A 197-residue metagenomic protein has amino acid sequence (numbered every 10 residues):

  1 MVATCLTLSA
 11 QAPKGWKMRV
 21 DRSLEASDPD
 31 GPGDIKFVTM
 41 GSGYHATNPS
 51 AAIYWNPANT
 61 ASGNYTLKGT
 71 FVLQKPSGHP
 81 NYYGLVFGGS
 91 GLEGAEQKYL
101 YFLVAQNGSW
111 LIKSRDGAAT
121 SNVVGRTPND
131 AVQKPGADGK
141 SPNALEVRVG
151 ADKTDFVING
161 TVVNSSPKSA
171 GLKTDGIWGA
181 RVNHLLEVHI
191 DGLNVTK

Functional and structural regions predicted by a protein language model:
M1-C5: Bacterial N-terminal signal peptides
L6-A10: Sec/Tat signal peptide C-region and signal peptidase I cleavage site
Q11-T70, Q74-S77: Low-complexity, Ser/Thr/Pro/Gly-rich disordered linker/stalk regions
P49-A119: Secretory/extracellular carbohydrate-interaction modules and structurally similar beta-sandwich "look-alikes"
I53-N59, N129-A137, G179-A180: Beta-strand-rich interaction surfaces with strong enrichment in secreted/lumenal proteins
A118-A144: Short, aromatic/His-centered strand-loop micro-motif at the edge of beta-sheets
A137-P167: Carbohydrate-binding surfaces in secreted/extracellular proteins
S166-G192: Flexible glycan-contacting loops in extracellular carbohydrate-active proteins
